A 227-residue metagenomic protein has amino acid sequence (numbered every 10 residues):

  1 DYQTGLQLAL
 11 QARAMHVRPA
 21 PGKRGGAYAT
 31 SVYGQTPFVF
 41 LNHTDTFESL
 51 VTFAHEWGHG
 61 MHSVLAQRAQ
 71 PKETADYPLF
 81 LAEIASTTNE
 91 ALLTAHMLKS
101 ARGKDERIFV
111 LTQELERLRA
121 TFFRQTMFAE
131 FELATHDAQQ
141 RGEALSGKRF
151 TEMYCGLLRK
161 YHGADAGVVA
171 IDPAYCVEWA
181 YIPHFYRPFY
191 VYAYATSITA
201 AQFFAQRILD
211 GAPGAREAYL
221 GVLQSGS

Functional and structural regions predicted by a protein language model:
D1-A54, G58-H62: Active-site-adjacent "gating/activation" loops or surface patches in catalytic cores
Y2-A9, A69-Y77, L98-V110, G211-A218: Short, glycine/acidic-rich hinge or "gate" loops at secondary-structure transitions that mediate conformational
A12-R18, F53, M61, K99 (+4 more regions): C-terminal, non-catalytic "cap/extension" segments appended to globular domains
K23, G34-T36, L81, T88 (+1 more regions): Short, solvent-exposed loop/turn segments at the edges of secondary structure
G34-F47, A66-Y77, I108-R117, H136-Q139 (+1 more regions): Glycine- and acidic
N42, T46-A54, D76-A85, A193 (+1 more regions): Structured ligand/cofactor/substrate-binding pocket environments in proteins
T44-A66, S86, A91, F131 (+1 more regions): Active-site recognition of the HExxH zinc-binding catalytic motif
A66, D76-D105, E114-E116, A120 (+1 more regions): Post-HExxH zinc-binding segment in Zn-dependent metallohydrolases
